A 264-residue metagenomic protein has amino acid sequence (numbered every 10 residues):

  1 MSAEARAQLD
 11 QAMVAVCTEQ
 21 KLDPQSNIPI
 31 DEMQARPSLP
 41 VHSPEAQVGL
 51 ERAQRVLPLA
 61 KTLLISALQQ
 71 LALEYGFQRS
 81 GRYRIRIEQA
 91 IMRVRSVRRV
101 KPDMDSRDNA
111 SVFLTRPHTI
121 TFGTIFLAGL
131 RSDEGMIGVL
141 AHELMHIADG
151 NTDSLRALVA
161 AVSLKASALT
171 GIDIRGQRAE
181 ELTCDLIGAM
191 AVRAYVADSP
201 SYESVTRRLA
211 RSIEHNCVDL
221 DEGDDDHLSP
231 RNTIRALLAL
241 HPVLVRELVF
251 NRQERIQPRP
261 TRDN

Functional and structural regions predicted by a protein language model:
M1-N264: A Zn2+-metalloprotease active-site environment signal
